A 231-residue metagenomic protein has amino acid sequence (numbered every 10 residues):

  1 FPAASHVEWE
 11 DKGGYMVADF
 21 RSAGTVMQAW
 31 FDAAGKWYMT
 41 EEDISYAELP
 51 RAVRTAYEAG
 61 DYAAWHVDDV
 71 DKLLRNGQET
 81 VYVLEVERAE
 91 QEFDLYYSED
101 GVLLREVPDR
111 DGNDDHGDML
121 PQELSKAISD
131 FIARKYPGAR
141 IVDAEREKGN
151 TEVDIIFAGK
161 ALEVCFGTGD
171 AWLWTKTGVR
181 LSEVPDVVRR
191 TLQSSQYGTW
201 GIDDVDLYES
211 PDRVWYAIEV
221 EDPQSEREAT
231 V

Functional and structural regions predicted by a protein language model:
F1-T80, E85-V231: Interaction-mediating elements
